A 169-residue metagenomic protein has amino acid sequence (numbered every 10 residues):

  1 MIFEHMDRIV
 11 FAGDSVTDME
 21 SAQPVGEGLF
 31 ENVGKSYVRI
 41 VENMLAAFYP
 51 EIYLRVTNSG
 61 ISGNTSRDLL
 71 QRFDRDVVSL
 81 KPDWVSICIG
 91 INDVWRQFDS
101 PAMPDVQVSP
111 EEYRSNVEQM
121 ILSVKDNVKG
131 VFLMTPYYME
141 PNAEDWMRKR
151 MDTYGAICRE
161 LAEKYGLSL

Functional and structural regions predicted by a protein language model:
I2-E31: Short glycine-rich His-centered loop
I2-H5, I40-R55, N64, D68-L169: Alpha-helical cap/lid subdomain in secreted, periplasmic, or secretory-pathway luminal O-acyl-processing enzymes
F11-A12, N58, L133: A structural signal for the hydrophobic beta-strands that form the central parallel beta-sheet of Rossmann-like
D14, S59, I89: Flexible, active-site-adjacent loop/turn segments at secondary-structure boundaries
V16-T17, I61-S66: Short active-site-proximal "capping" loops at secondary-structure junctions
G26-A47: Short catalytic helix/loop segments, enriched in acidic residues and glycine and frequently bearing histidine
N32, G60-I61: Conserved active-site regions of diverse hydrolases
